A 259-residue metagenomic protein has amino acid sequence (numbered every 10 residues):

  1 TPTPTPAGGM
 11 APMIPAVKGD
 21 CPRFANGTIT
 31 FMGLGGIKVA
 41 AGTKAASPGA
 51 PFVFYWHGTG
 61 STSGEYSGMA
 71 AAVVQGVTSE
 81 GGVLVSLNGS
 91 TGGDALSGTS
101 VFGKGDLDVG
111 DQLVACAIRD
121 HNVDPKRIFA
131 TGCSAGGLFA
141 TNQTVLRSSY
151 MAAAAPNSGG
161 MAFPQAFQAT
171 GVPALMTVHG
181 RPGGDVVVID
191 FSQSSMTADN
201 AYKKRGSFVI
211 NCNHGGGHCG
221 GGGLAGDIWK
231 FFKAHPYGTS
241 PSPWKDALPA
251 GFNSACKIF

Functional and structural regions predicted by a protein language model:
T1-F52, V83, F102-G105, T131-Y150 (+4 more regions): A domain-start/cap signature at the N-terminus of enzymes
K18-F24, T30-A40, P48-R127: Serine-hydrolase catalytic machinery in alpha/beta-hydrolase-like enzymes
S47-A50, S100-D108, V145, I189-Q193 (+1 more regions): Soluble non-cytosolic domains of exported or imported proteins
W56-S63, I118-H121, C133, A140 (+5 more regions): Cell-envelope and extracellular/periplasmic
A71-S79, Q143-T144, Q165-F167, D199-A201: Mature extracellular/periplasmic domains of secretome proteins
D108-A115, R119, V145, M196 (+3 more regions): Solvent-exposed, polar/charged alpha-helical surfaces in well-ordered, non-transmembrane soluble domains, broadly
S149-W229: The feature captures the conserved acid-bearing segment of alpha/beta-hydrolase catalytic domains
